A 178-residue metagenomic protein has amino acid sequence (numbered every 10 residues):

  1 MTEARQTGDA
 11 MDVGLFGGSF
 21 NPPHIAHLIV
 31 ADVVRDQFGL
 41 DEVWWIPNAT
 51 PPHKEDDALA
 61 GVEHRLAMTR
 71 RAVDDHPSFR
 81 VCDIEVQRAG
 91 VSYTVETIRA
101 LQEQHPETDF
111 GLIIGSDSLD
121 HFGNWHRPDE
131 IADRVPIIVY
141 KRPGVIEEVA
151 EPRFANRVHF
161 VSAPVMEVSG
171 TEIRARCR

Functional and structural regions predicted by a protein language model:
M1-R178: Nucleotidyltransferase catalytic core that binds NTPs
